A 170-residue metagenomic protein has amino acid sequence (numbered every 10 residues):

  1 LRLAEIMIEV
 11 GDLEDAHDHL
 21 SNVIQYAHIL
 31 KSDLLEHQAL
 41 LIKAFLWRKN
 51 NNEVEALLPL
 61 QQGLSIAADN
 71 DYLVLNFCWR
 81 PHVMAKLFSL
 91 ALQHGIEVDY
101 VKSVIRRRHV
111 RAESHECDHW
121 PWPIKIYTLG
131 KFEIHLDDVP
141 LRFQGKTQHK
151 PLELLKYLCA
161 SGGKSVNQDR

Functional and structural regions predicted by a protein language model:
R2, E9-G11, I29, I42 (+3 more regions): Alpha-helix C-terminal capping/termination sites
V10-G11, Q25-L35, I66-L75: Short coil/turn linkers that connect adjacent helices within long alpha-helical scaffolds, especially alpha-solenoid
L92-L152: Short boundary/linker motifs that mark transitions into or out of structured domains
L141-R170: Short amphipathic alpha-helical recognition elements used for nucleic-acid or partner binding across transcription
